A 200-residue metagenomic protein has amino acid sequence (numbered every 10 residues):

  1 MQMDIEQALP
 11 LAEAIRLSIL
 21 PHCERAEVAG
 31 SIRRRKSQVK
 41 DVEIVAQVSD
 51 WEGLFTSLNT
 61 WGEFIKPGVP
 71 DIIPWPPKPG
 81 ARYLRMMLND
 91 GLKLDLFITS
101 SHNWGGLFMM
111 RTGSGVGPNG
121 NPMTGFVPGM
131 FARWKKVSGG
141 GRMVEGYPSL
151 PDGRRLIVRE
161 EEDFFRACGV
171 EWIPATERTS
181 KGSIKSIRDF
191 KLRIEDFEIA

Functional and structural regions predicted by a protein language model:
M3-E6, E52-I199: Acidic, metal-coordinating catalytic segment for phosphate/diphosphate chemistry, firing primarily on the Nudix
D4-E13, I19, C23-E24, S37 (+2 more regions): Domain-wide signal for the mature, well-folded portions of proteins, strongly enriched in nucleus-encoded organellar
L9-P10, E24-A29, P76-A81: Short amphipathic alpha-helical surface micro-motifs
E13-E52: Active-site nucleotide-donor binding segment shared across nucleotidyl transfer reactions
